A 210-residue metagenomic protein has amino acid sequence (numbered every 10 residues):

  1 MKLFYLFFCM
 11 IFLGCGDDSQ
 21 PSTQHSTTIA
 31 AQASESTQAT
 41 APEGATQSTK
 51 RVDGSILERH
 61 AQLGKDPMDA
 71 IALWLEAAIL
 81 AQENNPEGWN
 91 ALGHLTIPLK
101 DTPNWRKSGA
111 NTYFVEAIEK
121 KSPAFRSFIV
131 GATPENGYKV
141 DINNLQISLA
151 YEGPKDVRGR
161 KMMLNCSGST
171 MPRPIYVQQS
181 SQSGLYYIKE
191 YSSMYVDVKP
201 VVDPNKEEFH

Functional and structural regions predicted by a protein language model:
F4, A124-R126, V130-G131, G137-N143 (+3 more regions): Surface-exposed, polar/charged interaction patches used for macromolecular assembly or partner binding
F4-F12: Sec-dependent N-terminal signal peptides
I11, E76-E83, N165-S169: Short, flexible beta-strand-to-coil junctions
C15-D18: Bacterial signal peptide processing site
T23-T46: Post-signal peptide N-terminal segment of mature Sec-exported envelope proteins
T40-I129: Core segments of small alpha/beta cavity-forming domains
R106-G168: Surface-exposed, charged secondary-structure patches
K161, N165, T170-F209: Short beta-strand edge/turn micro-motifs at domain boundaries
